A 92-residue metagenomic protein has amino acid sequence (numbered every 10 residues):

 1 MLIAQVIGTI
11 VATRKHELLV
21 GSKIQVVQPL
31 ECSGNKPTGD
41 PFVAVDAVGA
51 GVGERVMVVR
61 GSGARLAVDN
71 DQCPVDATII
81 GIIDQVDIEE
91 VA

Functional and structural regions predicted by a protein language model:
M1-N35, V91: N-terminal first-folded block
I7-T9, R14, P29-L30, D46-V48 (+2 more regions): Fold-independent oxyanion-binding glycine-rich loops and adjacent beta-strand/coil segments at enzyme active sites
V20, D46, Q72: Short, conserved glycine- and acidic-residue-centered signature motifs in active-site or ligand-binding loops
D40-V45: Short alpha-helix capping/helix-loop boundary micro-motifs
M57-A92: C-terminal structural segments of small proteins and small subunits
